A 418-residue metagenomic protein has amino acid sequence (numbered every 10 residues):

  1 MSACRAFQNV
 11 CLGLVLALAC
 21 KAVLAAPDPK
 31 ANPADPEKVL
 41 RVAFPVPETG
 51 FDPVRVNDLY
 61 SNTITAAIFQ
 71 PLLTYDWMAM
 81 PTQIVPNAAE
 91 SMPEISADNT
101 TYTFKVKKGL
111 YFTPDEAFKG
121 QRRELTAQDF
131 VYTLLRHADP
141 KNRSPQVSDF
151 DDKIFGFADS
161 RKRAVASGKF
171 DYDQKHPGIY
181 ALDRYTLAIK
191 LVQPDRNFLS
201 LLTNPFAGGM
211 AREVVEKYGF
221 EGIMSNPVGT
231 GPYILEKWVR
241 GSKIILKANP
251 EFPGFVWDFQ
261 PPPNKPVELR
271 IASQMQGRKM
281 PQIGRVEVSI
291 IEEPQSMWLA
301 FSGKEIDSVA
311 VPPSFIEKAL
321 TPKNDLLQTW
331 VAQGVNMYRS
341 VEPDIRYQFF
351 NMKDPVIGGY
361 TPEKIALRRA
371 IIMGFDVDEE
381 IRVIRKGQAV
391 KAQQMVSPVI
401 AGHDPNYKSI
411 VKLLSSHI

Functional and structural regions predicted by a protein language model:
M1-C11: Bacterial N-terminal signal peptides that target proteins for export
N9-K21: Bacterial N-terminal signal peptides
A26-P33, W77-M78, P93, T101-T103 (+7 more regions): Extracytoplasmic/periplasmic ligand-capture domains
P27, A43-A97, L135, V228 (+1 more regions): N-terminal lobe/hinge region of extracytoplasmic solute-binding protein
L40-A43, V309: Short, well-ordered beta-strand segments
V46-T63, A88, E116-K119, P145 (+3 more regions): A structural "hinge/loop" feature
L125, S144-L202, F206-G208: Non-catalytic accessory/assembly modules
